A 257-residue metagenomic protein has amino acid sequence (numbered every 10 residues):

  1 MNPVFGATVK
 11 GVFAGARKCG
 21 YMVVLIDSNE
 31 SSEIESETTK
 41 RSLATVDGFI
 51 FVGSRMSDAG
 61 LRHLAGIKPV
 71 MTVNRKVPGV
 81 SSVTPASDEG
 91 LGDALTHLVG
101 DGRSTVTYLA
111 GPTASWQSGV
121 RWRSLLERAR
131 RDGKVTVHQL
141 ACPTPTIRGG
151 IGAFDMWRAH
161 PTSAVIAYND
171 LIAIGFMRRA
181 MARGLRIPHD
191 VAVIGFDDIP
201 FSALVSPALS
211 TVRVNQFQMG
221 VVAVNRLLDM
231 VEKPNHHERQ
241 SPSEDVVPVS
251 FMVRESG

Functional and structural regions predicted by a protein language model:
M1-A7, L25-E33, V83-D93, Y108-D155 (+4 more regions): Hinge/beta->alpha junction and helix N-cap segments in small-molecule ligand-binding domains
M1-T96, G100, H160: Alpha-helical recognition/docking segments in bacterial nutrient-uptake and carbohydrate-utilization systems
V12, F49, H97-L98, L125 (+4 more regions): Residue-level signal for nonpolar/aromatic packing positions in well-ordered secondary structure
G15, L61-K68, L126-R131, F176-L185: Glycosyltransferases and closely related glycan-assembly transferases that use nucleotide-activated donors
C19-Y21, K134, L185: Short glycine/serine/threonine/alanine-rich loop segments
D47, R103-T105, V135, S163: Short acidic/polar active-site loop segments enriched in Thr and Asp
V70, V106, L125, D190-V191 (+1 more regions): Structural signal for hydrophobic
V137, M156-G257: Flexible loop/turn connectors
